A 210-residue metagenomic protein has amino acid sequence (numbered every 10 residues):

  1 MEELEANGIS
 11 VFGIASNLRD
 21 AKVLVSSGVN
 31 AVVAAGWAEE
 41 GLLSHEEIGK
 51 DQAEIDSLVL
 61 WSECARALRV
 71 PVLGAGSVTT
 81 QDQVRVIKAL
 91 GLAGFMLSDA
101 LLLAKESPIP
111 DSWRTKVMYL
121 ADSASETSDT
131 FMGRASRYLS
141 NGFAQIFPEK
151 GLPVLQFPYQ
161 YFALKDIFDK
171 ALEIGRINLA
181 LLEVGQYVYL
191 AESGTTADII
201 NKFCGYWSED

Functional and structural regions predicted by a protein language model:
E2-I14, R66-A75: Short beta-strand/loop segments at the ligand-binding rim of alpha/beta enzyme cores
F12-I14, V33-A34, G74, F95-L97: General beta-strand structural signal in soluble alpha/beta enzymes
N17-V23: Short, acidic/polar
S27-G28, G91: Short loop/turn motifs at secondary-structure junctions
N30-E39: Non-cysteine beta-strand/loop elements that form the S-adenosyl-L-methionine
E39-W61, A65-L73, T79-D210: Conserved active-site-proximal phosphate/metal-binding subdomains
